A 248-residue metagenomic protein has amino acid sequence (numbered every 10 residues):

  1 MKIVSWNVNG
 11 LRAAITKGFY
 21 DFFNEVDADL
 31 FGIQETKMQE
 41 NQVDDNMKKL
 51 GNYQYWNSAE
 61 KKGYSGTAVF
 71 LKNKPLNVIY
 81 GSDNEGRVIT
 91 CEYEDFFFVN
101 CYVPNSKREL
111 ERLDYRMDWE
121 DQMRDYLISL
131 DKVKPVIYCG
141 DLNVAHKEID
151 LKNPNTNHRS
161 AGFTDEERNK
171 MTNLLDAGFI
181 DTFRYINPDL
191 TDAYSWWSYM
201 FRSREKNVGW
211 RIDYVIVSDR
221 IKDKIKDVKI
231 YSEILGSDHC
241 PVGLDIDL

Functional and structural regions predicted by a protein language model:
M1-K49, Y53, A59, Y64-S65 (+2 more regions): N-terminal, active-site-proximal structural segment of metallo-dependent hydrolase catalytic domains
M1-N9, D95-K107, C139: Active-site-proximal beta-strand elements of phosphoester/diester hydrolases
N7, F23-N41, F98, L127-E148 (+4 more regions): Active-site beta-strand/loop signature of hydrolases that rely on acidic residues for catalysis
K37-S106: Structured beta-strand-rich core segments of catalytic domains in phosphoester-bond hydrolases
G51-Y53, D121-V208, I212: Metal-dependent phosphoesterases centered on the DNase I-like endonuclease/exonuclease/phosphatase
K62-N77, T191, F201-D223: Conserved beta strand-loop-helix elements of the APE1-like EEP
K72, C91-E94, S218-D219, L244-L248: Active-site beta-strand termini and strand-to-loop segments that position acidic
V103-E120, N155-R159: Surface-exposed cleft-lining segments at the edges of enzyme active sites
